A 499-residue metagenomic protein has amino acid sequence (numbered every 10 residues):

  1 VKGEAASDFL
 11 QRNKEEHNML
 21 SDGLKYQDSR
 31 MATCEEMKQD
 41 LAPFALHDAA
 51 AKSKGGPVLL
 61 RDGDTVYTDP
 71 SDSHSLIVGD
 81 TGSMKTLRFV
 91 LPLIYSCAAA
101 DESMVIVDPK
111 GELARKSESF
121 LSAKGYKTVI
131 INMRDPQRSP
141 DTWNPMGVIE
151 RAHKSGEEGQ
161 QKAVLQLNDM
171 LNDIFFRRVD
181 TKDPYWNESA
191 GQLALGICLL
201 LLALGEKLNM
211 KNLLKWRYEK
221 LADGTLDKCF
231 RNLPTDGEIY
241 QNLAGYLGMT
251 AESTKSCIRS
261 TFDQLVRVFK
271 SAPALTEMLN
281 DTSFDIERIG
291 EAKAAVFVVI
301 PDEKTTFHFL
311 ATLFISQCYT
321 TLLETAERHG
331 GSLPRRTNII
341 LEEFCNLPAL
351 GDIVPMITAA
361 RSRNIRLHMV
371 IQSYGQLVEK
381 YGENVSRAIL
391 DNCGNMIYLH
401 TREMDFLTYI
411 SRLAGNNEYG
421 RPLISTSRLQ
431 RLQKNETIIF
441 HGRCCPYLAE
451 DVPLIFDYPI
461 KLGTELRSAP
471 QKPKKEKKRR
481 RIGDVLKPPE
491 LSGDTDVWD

Functional and structural regions predicted by a protein language model:
K2-S71: Pre-P-loop entry segment of helicase/translocase ATPase cores
E4-A5, K14-E15, M19-S21, E36-L41 (+8 more regions): N-terminal functional modules and adjacent low-complexity/disordered segments of proteins
K25, A32, F309, F344 (+2 more regions): A short glycine-/small-residue-rich loop at the edge of a beta-strand within enzyme catalytic domains
A51-K54, V58-D62, V66-I365, Y381 (+2 more regions): P-loop NTPase motor domains
I357-R443, D496: Conserved ATP-driven motor cores of ASCE-family P-loop NTPases powering translocation/secretion/packaging/pilus
P453: Short, surface-exposed polybasic-aromatic patches that bind anionic ligands, especially phosphate groups
